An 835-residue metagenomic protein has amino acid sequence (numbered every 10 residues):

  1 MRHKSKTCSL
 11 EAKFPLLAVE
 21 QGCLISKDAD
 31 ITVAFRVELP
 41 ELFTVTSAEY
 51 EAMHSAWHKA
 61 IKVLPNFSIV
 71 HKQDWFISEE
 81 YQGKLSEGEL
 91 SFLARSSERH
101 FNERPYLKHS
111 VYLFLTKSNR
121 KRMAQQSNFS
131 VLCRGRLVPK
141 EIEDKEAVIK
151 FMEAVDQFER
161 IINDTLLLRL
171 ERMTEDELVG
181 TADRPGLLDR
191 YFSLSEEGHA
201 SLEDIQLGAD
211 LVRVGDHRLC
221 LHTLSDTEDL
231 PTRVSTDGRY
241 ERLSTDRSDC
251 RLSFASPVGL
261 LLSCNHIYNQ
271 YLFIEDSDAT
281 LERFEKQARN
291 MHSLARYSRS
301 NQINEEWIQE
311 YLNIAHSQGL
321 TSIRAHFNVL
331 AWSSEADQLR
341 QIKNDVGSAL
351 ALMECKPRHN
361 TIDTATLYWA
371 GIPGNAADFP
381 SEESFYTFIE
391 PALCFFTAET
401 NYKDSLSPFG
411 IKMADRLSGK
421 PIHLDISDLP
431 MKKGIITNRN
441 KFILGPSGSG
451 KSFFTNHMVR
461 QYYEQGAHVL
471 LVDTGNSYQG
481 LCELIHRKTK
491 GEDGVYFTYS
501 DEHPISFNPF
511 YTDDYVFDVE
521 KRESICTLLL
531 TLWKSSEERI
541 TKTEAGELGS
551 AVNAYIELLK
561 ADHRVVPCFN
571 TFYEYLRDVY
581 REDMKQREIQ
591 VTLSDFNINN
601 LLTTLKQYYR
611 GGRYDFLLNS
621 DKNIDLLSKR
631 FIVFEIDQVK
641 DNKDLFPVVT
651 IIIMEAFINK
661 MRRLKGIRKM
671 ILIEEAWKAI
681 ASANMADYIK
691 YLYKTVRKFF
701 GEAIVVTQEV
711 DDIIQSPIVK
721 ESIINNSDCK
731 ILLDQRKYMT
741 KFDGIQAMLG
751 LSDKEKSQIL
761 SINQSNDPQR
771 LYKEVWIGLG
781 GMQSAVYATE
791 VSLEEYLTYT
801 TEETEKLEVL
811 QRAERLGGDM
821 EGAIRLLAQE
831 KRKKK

Functional and structural regions predicted by a protein language model:
M1-E399: Extended, folded cores of ATP/NTP-driven motor/assembly subunits in large transport and secretion machines
C23-A29, N102-L107, S317-S322, A414-R416 (+3 more regions): Short glycine/proline-enriched loop/turn "hinge" motifs that connect secondary-structure elements and lie
S47, A52-V63, L262, C355-K356 (+9 more regions): P-loop NTPase motor domains
L85-L90, S127-L132, G374-A377, L484-T489 (+5 more regions): Short secondary-structure boundary/capping segments
H100, V516-N570, P717-K835: P-loop NTPase motor core of the ASCE superfamily
C133-I161, G445-G450, T798-A823: Short, cationic low-complexity segments
S427-R460, V469-Y478, V495-H503, D637-S757 (+1 more regions): Conserved P-loop NTPase motor cores
